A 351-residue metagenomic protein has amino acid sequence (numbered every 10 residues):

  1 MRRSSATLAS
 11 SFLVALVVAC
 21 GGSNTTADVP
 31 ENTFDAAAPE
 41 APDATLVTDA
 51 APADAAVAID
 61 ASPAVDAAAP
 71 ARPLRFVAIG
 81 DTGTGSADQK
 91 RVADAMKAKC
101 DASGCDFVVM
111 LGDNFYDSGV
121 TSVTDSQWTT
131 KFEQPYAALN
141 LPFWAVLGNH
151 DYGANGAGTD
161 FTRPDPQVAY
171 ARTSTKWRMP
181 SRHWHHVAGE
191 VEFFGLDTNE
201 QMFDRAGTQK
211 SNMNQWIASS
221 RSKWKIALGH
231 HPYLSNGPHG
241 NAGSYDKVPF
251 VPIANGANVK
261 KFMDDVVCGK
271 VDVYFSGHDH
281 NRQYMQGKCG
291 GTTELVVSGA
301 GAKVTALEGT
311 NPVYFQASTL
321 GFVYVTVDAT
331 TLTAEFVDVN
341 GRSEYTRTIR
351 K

Functional and structural regions predicted by a protein language model:
M1-V18: Sec-dependent bacterial lipoprotein signal peptides
L16-P70: Ser/Thr-rich, Pro/Gly/Ala-heavy low-complexity intrinsically disordered linkers and tails of secreted extracellular
T45, S62-S126, N236: N-terminal active-site segment of His-dependent metallophosphoesterases
F76-A78, V108-M110, A145-V146, A227 (+1 more regions): Residue-level marker for buried hydrophobic side chains located in beta-strands that build the well-ordered beta-sheet
Y116-K225, H239-V273, D279-Y324, D328 (+1 more regions): Extended active-site neighborhood of metal-dependent phosphoesterases/phosphodiesterases
H231-P232: Metal-dependent polysaccharide deacetylase catalytic core of the NodB/CE4 family, i.e., the active-site-bearing domain
E335-E344: Short, solvent-exposed aromatic-acidic interface loops
